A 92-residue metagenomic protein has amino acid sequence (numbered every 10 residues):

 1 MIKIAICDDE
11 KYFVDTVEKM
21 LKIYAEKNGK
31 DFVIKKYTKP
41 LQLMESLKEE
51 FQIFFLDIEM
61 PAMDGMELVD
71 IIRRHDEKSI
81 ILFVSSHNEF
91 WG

Functional and structural regions predicted by a protein language model:
M1-K3: Non-catalytic signal-transmission and effector/linker regions of two-component phosphorelay proteins
D8: Conserved acidic carboxylate
K11-K35: Two-component/phosphorelay signaling modules centered on CheY-like receiver
D15, E45, W91-G92: Alpha-helical elements of the RecA-like P-loop NTPase motor core of helicases
E18-K19, K48, E67-L68: Short amphipathic alpha-helical segments
K36-I53: Acidic, metal-coordinating helix/loop segments flanking the phosphotransfer/catalytic sites of two-component signaling
F51-G92: CheY-like receiver
